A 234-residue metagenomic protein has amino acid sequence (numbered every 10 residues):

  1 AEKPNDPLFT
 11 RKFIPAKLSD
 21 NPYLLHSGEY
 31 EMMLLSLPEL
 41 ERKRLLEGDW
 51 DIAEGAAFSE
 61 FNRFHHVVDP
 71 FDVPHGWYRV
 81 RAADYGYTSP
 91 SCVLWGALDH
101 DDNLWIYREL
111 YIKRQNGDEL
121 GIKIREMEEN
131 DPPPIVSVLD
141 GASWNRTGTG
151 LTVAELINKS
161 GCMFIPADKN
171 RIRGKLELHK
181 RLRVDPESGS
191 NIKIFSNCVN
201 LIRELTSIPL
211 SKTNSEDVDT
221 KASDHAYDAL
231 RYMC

Functional and structural regions predicted by a protein language model:
A1-Y23, E29-M32: ASCE P-loop NTPase helicase motor core
K12-A16, R81, V138: Hydrophobic/aromatic beta-strand patches that form the interior of the parallel beta-sheet core in alpha/beta enzyme
A16, L46, V93, S137 (+2 more regions): A residue-level signal for conserved active-site and pocket-lining positions in enzyme catalytic cores
N21-Y85: ATPase catalytic-site recognition across NTP-hydrolyzing enzymes
L24, E54-A56, P70, S89-V93 (+2 more regions): Short acidic/glycine-rich loop or secondary-structure boundary segments that cap or lie
P90-A97, R231: Short beta-strand scaffold segments in enzyme catalytic cores
H100-D219: Mg2+-dependent endonuclease catalytic cores in nucleic-acid-processing enzymes, primarily RNase H-like
D217-C234: Acidic, Mg2+-coordinating catalytic module of metal-dependent nucleases/exonucleases that use a two-metal-ion mechanism
